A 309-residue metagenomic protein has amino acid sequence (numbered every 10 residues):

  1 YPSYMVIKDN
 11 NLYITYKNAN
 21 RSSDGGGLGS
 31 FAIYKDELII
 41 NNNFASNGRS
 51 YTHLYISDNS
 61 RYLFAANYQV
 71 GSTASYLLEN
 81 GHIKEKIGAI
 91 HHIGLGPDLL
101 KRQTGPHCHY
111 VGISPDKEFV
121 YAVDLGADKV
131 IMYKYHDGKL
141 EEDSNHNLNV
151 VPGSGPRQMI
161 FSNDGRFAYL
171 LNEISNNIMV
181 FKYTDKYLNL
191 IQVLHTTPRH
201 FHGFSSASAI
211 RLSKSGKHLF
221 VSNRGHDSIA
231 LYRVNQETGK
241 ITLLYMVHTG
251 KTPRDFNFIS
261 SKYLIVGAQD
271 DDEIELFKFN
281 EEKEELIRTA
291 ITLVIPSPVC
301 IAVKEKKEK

Functional and structural regions predicted by a protein language model:
Y1-D9, N47-D58, Y62, I93-K117 (+4 more regions): Beta-rich, blade/repeat-based domains predominating in secreted/periplasmic proteins but also intracellular
Y1-S60: Blade-loop segments of beta-propeller domains
Y13-T15, A65, A122, L170 (+2 more regions): Residue position within the beta-strands of beta-propeller blades
N18-S22, Q69-S72, A127-K129, S175-N177 (+3 more regions): Short glycine/acidic-enriched loop and turn motifs that connect beta-strands
F31-E37, S75-E85, Y133-L140, F181-N189 (+2 more regions): Short loop/turn segments immediately following beta-strands, especially the blade-tip and inter-blade linker loops
I39-A45, K84-L95, E141-L148, N189-T196 (+2 more regions): Beta-propeller fold detector
K117-S175: Loop-centered beta-sheet repeat module
S205-V247, K251-Q269: Loop/turn-rich, solvent-exposed surfaces of beta-rich toroidal or solenoidal domains
